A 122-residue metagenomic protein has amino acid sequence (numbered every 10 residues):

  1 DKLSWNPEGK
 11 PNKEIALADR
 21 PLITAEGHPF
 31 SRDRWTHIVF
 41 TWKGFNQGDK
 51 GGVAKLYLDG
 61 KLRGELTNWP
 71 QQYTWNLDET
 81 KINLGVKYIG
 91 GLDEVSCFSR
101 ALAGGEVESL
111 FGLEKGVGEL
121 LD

Functional and structural regions predicted by a protein language model:
D1-D122: Extracellular glycan-associated modules
